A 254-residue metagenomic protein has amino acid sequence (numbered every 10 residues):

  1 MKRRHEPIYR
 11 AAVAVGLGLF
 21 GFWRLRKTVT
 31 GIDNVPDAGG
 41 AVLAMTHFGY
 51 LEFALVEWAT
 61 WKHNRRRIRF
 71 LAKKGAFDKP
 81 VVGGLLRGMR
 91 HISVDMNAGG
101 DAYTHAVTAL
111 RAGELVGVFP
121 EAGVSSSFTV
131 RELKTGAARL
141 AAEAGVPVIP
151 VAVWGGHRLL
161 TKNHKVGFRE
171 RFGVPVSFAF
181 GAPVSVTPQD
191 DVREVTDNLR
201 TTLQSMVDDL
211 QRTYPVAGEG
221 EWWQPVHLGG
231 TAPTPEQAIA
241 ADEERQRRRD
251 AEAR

Functional and structural regions predicted by a protein language model:
Y9, G16-H47: Helix-to-loop junction immediately C-terminal to a conserved catalytic motif
V29-T30, I92-D95, V186: Short acidic-hydrophobic, aromatic-tinged amphipathic segments that line or gate anion-handling sites
D37-A98: Catalytic core of membrane glycerolipid acyltransferases/transacylases, capturing the structured, soluble-facing
L85, T108, R139-E143: Hydrophobic/aromatic ligand-binding patch that stacks against planar heteroaromatic rings of cofactors or nucleotides
T104-A112, V174-D209: A charged, well-structured terminal subsegment
A109-A138: Catalytic-site beta-strand/loop segments enriched in glycine and acidic/polar residues
F128-E194, G220-V226, P233-T234: A cross-family acyltransferase "interaction/gating" segment
W222-R254: Acidic, Ser/Thr-rich low-complexity intrinsically disordered segments
